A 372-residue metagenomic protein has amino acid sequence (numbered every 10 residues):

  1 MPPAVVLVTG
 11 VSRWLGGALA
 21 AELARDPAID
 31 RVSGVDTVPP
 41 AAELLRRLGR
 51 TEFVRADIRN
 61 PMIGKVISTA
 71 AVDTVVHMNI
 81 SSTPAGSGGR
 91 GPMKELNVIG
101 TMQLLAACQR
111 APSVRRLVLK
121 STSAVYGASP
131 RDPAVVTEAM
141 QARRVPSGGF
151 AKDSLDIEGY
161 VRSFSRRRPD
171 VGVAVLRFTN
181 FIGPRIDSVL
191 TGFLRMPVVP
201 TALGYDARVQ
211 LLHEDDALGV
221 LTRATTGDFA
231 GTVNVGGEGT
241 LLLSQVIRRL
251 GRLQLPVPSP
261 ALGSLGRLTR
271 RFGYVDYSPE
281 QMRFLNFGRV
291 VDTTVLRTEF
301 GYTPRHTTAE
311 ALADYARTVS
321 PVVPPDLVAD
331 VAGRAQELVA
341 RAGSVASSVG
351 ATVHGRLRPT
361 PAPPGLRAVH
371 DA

Functional and structural regions predicted by a protein language model:
A4-D26: N-terminal Rossmann NAD(P)H-binding glycine-rich loop of SDR-like oxidoreductase domains
R55-I99, R110, A128: NAD(P)H-binding glycine-rich loop region in Rossmannoid oxidoreductase-like domains and their noncatalytic homologs
G86, Q141-S147, T191-D216: A conserved pocket-lining segment of Rossmann-fold NAD(P)-dependent short-chain dehydrogenase/reductase
M102-G149: Conserved Rossmann-fold NAD(P)-dependent oxidoreductase catalytic core, especially the SDR/UDP-sugar
Y126, G149, V171-G192: Flexible, glycine-rich beta-alpha linker
P146-A174: Active-site Tyr-X1-5-Lys
D153-D156, S188-V189, A202-T225, G231: Substrate-positioning beta->alpha
L218-E280, T293, A313, V322-A372: Mid/C-terminal beta-alpha module of Rossmann-like enzyme folds, strongest in SDR-family dehydrogenases/epimerases
